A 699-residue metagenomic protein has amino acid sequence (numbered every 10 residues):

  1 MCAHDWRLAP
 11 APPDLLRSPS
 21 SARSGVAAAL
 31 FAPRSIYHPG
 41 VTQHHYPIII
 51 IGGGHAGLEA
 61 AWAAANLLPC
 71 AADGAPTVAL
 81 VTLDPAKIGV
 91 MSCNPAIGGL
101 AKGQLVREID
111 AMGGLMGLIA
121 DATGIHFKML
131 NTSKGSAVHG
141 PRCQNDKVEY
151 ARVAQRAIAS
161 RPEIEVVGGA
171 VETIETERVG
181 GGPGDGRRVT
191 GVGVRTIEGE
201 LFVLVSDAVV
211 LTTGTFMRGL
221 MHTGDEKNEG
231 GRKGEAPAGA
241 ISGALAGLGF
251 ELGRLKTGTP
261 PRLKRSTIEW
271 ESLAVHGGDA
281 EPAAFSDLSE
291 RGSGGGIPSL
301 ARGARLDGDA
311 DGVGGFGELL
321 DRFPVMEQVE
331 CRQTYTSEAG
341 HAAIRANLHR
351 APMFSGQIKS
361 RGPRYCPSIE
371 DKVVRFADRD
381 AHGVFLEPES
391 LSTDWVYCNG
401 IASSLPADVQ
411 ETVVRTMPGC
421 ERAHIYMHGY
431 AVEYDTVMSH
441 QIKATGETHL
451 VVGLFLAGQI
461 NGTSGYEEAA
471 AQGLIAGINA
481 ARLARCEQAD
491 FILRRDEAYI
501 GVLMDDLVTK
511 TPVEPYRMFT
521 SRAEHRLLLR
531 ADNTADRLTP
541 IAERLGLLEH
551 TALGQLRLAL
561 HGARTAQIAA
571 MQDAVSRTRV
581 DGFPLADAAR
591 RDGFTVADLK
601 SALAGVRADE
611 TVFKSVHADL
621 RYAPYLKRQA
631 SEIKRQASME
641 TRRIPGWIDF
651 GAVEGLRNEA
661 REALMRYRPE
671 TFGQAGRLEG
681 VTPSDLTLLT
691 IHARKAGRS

Functional and structural regions predicted by a protein language model:
Q43-A56: Beta1/beta-strand and adjacent pyrophosphate-binding region of the FAD-binding site in flavoprotein oxidoreductases
H44-H45, W62-E177, T212-R232, A236 (+8 more regions): Conserved N-terminal/central alpha/beta ligand/cofactor-binding core
H44-Y46, E198-A208: Core beta-strand elements of the Rossmann-like FAD/NAD(P) dinucleotide-binding domain in flavoenzyme oxidoreductases
I51, V203-G214: Short hydrophobic core segments
D84-P85, G243-E411, E497-I500, T509-F583: An anion/pyrophosphate-binding glycine-rich loop and adjacent beta-alpha core in soluble alpha-beta enzymes
E175-F202: Conserved beta-strand-loop-beta-strand element in the redox core of flavoprotein oxidoreductases
E370, F385, L391, Y397-T463 (+3 more regions): A glycine-rich dinucleotide-binding beta-alpha-beta segment and adjacent secondary-structure elements that constitute
R522, R530, T534-A535, T539-T687 (+1 more regions): Extended, charge-enriched "interface" segments that sit outside catalytic cores
